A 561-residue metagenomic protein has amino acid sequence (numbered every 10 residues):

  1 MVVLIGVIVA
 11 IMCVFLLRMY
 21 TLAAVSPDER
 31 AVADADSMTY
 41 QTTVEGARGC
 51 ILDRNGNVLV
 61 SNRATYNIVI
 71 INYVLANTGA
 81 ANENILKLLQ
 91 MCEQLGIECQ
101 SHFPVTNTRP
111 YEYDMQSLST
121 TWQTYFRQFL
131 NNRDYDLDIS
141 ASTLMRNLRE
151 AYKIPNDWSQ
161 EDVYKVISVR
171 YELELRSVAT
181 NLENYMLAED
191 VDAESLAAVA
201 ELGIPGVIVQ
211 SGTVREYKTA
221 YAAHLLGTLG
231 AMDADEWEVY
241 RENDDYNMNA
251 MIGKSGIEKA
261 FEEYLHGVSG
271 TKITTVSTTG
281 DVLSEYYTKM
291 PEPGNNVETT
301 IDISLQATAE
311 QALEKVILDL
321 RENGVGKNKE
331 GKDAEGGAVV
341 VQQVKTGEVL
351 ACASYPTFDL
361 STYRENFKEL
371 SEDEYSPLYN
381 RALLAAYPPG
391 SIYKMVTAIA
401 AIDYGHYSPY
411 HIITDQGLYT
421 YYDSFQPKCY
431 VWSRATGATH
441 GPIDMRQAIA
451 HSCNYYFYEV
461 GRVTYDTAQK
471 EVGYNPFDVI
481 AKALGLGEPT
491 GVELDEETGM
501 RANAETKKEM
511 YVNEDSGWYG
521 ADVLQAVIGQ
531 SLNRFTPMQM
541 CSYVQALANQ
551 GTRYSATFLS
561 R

Functional and structural regions predicted by a protein language model:
M1-P291, G326-A338, V344, T357 (+4 more regions): Membrane-proximal periplasmic segments of bacterial cell-envelope enzymes, especially penicillin-binding proteins
V60, Y66, V276-E292, I301 (+3 more regions): Beta-lactam-recognizing serine transpeptidase/beta-lactamase-like catalytic domain environment
L75, P293-L305: Conserved beta-strand/loop elements of the cytosolic catalytic core of P-type E1-E2 ATPases, chiefly in the P-domain
A234-E236, T308-A309, T536: Short helix/loop capping segments that flank catalytic or ligand/cofactor-binding pockets
S304-V339, T357: Beta-lactamase-like hydrolase cores
